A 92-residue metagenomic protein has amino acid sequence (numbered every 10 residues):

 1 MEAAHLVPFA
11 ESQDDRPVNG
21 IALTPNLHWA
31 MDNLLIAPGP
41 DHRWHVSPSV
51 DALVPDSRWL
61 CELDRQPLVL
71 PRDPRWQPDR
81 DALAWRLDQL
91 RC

Functional and structural regions predicted by a protein language model:
M1-E2, L6-C92: A detector for short metal-coordination/catalytic motifs
